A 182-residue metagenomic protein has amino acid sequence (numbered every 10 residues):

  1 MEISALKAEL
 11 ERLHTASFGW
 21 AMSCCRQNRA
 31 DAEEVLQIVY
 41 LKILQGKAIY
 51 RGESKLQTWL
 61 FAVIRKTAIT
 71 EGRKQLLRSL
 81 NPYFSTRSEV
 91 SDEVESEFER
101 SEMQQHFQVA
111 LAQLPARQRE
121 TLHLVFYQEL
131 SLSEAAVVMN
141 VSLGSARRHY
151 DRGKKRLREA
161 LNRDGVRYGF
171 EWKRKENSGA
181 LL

Functional and structural regions predicted by a protein language model:
M1-M22, E33-L36, L44: A short, charge-rich alpha-helical start-of-domain segment used by transcription regulators
S4, T86-A112: Acidic, proline/glycine-rich intrinsically disordered inter-domain spacer in sigma factors
A5-L6, V138, K154-L182: C-terminal edge and immediately downstream basic/flexible tail or linker adjoining helix-turn-helix-like DNA-binding
L13, H149-R152: Residues within the DNA-recognition helix of helix-turn-helix
N28, S131, N140-S145: Helix-turn-helix DNA-binding motif, specifically the short coil turn and the N-cap/start of the second
E34-L41, S54-K66: Structural recognition of an alpha-helix C-terminal capping motif at a helix-to-coil junction
I49-R51, A62-P82, E99-R100: Arg/Lys-rich amphipathic alpha helix in sigma70-family domain 2
T121-V125: A short pre-motif secondary-structure segment
